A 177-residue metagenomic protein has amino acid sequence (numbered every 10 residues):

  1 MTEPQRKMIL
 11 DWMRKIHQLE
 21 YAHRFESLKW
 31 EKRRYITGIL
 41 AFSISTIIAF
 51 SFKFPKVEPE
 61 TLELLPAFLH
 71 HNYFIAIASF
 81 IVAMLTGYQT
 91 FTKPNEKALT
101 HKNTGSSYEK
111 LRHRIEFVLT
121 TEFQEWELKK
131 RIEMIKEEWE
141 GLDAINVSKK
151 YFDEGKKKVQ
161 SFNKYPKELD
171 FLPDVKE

Functional and structural regions predicted by a protein language model:
M1-S43, A67-H71, G87-E177: Conserved non-transmembrane functional hotspots
I44-L64: Juxtamembrane "helix exit" motif at the C-terminal ends of alpha-helical transmembrane segments in multi-pass membrane
I44-S51, A78, V82-L85, Q89: Membrane-embedded alpha-helical transmembrane segments of multi-pass integral membrane proteins
S51-F52, E58, S79, K129 (+1 more regions): Short alpha-helix boundary/capping motifs
L64-S79: Hydrophobic alpha-helical transmembrane segments
